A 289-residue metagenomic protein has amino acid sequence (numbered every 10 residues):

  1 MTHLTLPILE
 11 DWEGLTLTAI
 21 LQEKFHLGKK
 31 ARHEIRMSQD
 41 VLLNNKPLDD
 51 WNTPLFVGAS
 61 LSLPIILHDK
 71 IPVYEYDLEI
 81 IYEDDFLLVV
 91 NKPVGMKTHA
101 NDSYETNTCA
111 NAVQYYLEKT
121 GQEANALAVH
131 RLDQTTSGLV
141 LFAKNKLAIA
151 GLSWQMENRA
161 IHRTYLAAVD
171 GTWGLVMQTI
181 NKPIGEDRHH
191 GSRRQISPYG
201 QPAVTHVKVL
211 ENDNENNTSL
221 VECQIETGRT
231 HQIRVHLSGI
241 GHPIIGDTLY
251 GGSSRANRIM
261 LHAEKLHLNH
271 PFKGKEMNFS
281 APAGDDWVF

Functional and structural regions predicted by a protein language model:
M1-E34, Q201-V204, V209-L220, E226-F289: Pseudouridine synthases involved in rRNA/tRNA modification
M1-T179, M260, V288: RNA pseudouridine synthases
K24, Y116, R159, D187-H190 (+1 more regions): Conserved, well-folded catalytic cores of nucleic-acid-processing and energy-transducing macromolecular machines
Q39-L43, I184, L266-L268: Short polybasic amphipathic segments
L48, H68, V94-G95, S103 (+7 more regions): Residue-level signature for short turns and capping positions that connect secondary-structure elements
V73-Y74, A150-L152, H190-R194, I245 (+1 more regions): A short, acidic/glycine-rich surface segment
I80-I81, V129, I184, V207-L210 (+1 more regions): A structural signal for short hydrophobic beta-strand segments in well-ordered beta-sheet cores
G95-Y115, I149-W154, L166-L220, V235 (+1 more regions): Glycine- and acidic-residue-rich catalytic/RNA-contacting loop of pseudouridine synthases
